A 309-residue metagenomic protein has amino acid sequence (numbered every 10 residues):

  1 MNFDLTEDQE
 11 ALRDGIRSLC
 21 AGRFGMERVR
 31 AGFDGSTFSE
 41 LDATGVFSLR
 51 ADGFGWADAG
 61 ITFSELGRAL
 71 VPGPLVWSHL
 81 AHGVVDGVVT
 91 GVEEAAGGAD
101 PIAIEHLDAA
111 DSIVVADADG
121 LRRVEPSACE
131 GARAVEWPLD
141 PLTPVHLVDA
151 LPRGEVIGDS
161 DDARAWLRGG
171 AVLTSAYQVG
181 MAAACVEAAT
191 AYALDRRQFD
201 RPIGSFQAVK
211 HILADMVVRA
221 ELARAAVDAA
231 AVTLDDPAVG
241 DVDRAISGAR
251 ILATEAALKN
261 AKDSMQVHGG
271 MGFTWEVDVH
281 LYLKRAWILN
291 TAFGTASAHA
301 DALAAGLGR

Functional and structural regions predicted by a protein language model:
M1-A69, W166, A171-R309: Alpha-helical interface subdomain recognition
L70-E187, A191: FAD-binding core of flavoproteins
